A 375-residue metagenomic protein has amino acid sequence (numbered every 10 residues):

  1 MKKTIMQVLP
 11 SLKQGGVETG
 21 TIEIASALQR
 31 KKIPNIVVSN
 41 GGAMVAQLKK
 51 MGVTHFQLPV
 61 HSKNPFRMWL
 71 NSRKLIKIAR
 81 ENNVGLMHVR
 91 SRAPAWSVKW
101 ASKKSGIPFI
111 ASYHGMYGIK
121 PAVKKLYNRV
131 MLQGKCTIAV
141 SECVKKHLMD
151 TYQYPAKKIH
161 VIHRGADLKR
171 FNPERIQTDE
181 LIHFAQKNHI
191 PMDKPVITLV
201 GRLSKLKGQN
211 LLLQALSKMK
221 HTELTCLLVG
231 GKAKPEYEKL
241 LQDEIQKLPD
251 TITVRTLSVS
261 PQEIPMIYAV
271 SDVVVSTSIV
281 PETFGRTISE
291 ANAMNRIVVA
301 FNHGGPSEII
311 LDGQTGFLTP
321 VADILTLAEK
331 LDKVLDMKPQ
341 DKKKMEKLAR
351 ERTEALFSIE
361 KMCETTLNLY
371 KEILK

Functional and structural regions predicted by a protein language model:
E18-E23, P195, L199-K218, K239 (+4 more regions): A conserved mid-protein helix/loop that constitutes part of the nucleotide-sugar donor-binding site
V37, I297-A300: Short hydrophobic beta-strand element within catalytic cores of glycosyltransferases and related nucleotide-activated
V38-A43, A166, V200, T225-K239: Glycosyltransferase donor-sugar binding loop
A79, V259, I267-S271: Short alpha-helical donor nucleotide-sugar binding micro-motif in glycosyltransferases
F109-V140, K146, Q153: A conserved, positively charged/aromatic
K239-V259: Nucleotide-activated donor-binding/catalytic signature segment of Leloir-type glycosyltransferases, i.e., the conserved
D312-G313, F317-L325, K333-P339: Conserved acidic donor-binding segment of nucleotide-sugar-dependent glycosyltransferases
T326, K333, Q340-L356, T365-N368 (+1 more regions): A short, well-ordered alpha-helix in the C-terminal region of glycosyltransferases
